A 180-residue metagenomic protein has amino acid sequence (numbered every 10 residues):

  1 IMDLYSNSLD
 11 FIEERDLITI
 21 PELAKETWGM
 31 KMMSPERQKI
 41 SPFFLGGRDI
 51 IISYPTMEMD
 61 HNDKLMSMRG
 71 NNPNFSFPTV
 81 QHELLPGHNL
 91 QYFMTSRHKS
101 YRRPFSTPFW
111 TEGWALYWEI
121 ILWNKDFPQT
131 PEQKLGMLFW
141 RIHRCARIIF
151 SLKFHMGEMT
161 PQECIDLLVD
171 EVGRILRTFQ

Functional and structural regions predicted by a protein language model:
I1-Q180: Long, His/Glu/Asp-enriched segments that create or flank divalent metal/ion-associated functional microenvironments
